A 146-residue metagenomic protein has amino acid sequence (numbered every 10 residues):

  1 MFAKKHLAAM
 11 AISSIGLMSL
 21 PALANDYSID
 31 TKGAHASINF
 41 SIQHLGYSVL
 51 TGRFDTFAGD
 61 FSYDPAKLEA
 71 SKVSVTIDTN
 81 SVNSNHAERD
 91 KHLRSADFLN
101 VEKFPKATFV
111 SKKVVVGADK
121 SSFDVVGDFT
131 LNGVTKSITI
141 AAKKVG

Functional and structural regions predicted by a protein language model:
M1-M10: Bacterial N-terminal signal peptides that target proteins for export
A9-S19: Bacterial N-terminal signal peptides
A22-G146: Low-complexity, acidic/polar, glycine-enriched regions of mature
